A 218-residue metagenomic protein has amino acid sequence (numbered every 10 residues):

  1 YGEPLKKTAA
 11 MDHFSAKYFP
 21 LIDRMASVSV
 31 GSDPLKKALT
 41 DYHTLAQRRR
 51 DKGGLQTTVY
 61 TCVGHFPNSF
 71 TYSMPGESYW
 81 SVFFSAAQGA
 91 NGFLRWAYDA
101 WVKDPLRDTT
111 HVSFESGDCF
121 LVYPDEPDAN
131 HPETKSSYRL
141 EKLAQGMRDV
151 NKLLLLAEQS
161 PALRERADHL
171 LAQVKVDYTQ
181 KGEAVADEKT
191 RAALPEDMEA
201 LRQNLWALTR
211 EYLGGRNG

Functional and structural regions predicted by a protein language model:
Y1-F14, A90, L106-G218: Catalytic domains of carbohydrate-active enzymes that cleave complex glycans
Y1-R107: Catalytic-core regions of glycoside hydrolase
